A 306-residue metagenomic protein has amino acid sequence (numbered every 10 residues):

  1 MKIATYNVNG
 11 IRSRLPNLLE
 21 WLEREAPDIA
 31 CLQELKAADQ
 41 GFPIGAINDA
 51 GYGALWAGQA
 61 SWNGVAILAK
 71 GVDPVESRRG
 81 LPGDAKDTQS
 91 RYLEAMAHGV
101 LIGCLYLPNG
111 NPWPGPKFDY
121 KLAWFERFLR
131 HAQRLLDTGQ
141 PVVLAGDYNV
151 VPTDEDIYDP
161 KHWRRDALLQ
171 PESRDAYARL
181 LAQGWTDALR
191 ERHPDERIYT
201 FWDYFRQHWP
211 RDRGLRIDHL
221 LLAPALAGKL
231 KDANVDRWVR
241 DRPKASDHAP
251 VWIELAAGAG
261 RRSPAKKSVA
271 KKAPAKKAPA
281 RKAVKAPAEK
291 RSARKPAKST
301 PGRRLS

Functional and structural regions predicted by a protein language model:
M1-D49, N63-V65, R261-K272, K276-S306: N-terminal, active-site-proximal structural segment of metallo-dependent hydrolase catalytic domains
M1-G10, G99-P114, A145: Active-site-proximal beta-strand elements of phosphoester/diester hydrolases
I3-N7, L22-Q40, I102, H131-D154 (+4 more regions): Active-site beta-strand/loop signature of hydrolases that rely on acidic residues for catalysis
G10, R14, D87, Y120-R127 (+2 more regions): Soluble or luminal CAZymes and related metallo-dependent hydrolases
I11-S13, A37-Q40, W113, V151-P152 (+1 more regions): Active-site environment of divalent metal-dependent phosphoester hydrolases
R24, D39-G41, S77-D84, T153-K271 (+3 more regions): Metal-dependent phosphoester-hydrolase catalytic domains
L35-A38, F42-P112: Structured beta-strand-rich core segments of catalytic domains in phosphoester-bond hydrolases
P82-G83, P108-F125, K161-D166: Surface-exposed cleft-lining segments at the edges of enzyme active sites
